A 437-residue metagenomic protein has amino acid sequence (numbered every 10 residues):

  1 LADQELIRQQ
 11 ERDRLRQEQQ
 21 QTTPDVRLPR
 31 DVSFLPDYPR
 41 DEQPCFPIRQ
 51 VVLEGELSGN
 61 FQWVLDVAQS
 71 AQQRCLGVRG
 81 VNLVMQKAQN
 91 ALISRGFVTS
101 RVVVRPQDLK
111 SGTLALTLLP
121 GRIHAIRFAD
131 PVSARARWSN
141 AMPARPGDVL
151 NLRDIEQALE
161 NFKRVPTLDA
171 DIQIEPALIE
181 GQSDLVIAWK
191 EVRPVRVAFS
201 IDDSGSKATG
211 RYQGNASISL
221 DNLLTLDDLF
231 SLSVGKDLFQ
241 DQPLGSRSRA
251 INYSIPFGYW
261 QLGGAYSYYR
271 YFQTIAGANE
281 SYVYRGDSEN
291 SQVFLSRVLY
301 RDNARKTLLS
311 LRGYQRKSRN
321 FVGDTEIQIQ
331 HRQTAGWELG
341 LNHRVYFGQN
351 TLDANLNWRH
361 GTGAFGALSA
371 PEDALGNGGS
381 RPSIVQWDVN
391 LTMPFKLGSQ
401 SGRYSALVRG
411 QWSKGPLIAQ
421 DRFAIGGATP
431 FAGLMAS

Functional and structural regions predicted by a protein language model:
L1-G205, V234-S248, V385, L407-R409: Periplasmic polypeptide-binding modules associated with outer-membrane biogenesis and secretion
S58-G59, L224, R270, T362: Active-site/binding-pocket entry motifs
N60-Q62, I126, R135, F272-I275 (+3 more regions): Short acidic/His/Gly/Ser-rich catalytic and metal-binding motifs that mark active-site loops of diverse hydrolases
R135-A136, N151-N350: Gram-negative/organellar outer-membrane beta-barrel architecture
A136-W138, T209-R211, G427-G433: Short, surface-exposed linear segments at secondary-structure transitions and domain or protein termini
M142-R145, S233-D237, A278-E280, P371-L375: Short hinge/gating elements
R319-S437: C-terminal outer-membrane beta-barrel translocator/porin domains of Gram-negative envelope proteins and their
